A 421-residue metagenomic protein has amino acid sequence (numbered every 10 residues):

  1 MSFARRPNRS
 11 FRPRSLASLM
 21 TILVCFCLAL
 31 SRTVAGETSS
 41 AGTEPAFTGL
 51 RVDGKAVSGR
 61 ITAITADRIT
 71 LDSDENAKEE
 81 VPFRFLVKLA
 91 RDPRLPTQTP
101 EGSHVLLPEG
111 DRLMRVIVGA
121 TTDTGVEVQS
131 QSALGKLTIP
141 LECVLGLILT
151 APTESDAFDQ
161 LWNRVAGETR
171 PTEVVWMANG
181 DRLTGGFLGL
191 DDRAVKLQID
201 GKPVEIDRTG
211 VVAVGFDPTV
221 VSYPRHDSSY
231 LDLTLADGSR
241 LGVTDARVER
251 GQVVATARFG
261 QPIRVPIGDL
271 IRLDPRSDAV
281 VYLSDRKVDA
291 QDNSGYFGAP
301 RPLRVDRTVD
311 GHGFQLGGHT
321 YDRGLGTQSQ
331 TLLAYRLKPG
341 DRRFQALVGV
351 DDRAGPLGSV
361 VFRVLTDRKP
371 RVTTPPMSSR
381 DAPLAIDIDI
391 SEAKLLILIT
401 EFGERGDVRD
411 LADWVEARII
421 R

Functional and structural regions predicted by a protein language model:
M1-R14: N-terminal secretory signal peptides that target proteins for export/translocation
R6, A236-R240, R343: Short, solvent-exposed linear motifs at loop/edge-of-secondary-structure regions
A17-R32: Bacterial N-terminal signal peptides
T33-T38: Boundary at the C-terminal end of the N-terminal hydrophobic targeting segment
S39-A41, L95-T97, R164-G167, A299-V305 (+1 more regions): Short low-complexity stretches enriched in small and charged residues
A41-P45, R51-V280, Y335-R336: Extended non-catalytic domains of envelope/secretory-pathway proteins
T48-G49, A393: Long alpha-helical scaffolds
R208-L231, E249-R421: Gly-Asp-aromatic-enriched flexible segments
